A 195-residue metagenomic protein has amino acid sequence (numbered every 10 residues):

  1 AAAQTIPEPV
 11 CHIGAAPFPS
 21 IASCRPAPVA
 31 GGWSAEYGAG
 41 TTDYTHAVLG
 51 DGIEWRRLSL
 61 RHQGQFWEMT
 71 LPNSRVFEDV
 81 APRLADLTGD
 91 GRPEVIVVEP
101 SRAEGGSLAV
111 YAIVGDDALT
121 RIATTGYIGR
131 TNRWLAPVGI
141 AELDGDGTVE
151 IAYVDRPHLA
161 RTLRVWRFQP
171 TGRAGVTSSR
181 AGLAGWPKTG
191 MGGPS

Functional and structural regions predicted by a protein language model:
A3-S195: Beta-propeller-forming repeat regions
